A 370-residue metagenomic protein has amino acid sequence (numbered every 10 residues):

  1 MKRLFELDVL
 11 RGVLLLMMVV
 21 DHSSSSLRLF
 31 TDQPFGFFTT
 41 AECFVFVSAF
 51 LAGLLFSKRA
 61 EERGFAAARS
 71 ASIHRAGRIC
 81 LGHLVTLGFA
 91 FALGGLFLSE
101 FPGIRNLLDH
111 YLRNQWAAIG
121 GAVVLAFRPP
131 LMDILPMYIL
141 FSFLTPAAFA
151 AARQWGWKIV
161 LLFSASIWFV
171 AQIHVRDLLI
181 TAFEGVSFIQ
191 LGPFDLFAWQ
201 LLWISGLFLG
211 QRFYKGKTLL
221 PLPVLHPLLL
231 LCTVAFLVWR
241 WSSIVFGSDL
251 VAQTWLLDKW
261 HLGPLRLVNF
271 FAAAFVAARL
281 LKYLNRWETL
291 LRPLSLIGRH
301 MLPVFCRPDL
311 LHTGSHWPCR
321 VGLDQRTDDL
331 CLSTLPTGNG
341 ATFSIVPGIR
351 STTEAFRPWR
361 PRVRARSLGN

Functional and structural regions predicted by a protein language model:
M1-N370: Alpha-helical transmembrane segments and their immediate juxtamembrane cytosolic regions
